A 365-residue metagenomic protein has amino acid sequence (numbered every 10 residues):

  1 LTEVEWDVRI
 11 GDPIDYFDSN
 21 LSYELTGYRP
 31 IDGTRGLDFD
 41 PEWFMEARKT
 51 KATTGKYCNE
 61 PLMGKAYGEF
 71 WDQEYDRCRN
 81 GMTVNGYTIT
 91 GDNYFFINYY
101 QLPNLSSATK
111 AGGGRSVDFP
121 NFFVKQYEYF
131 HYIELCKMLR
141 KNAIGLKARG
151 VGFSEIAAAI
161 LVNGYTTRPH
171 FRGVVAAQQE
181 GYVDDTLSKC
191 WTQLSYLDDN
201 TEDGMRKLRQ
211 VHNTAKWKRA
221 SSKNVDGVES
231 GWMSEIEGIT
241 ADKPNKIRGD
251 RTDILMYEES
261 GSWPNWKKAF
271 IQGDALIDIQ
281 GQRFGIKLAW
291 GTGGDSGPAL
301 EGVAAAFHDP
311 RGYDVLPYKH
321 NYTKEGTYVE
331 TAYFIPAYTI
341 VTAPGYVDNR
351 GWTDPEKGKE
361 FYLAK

Functional and structural regions predicted by a protein language model:
L1-N142: Pre-P-loop entry segment of helicase/translocase ATPase cores
L139-L161: Walker A/P-loop
V151, W263-W266, S296-G297: Catalytic P-loop NTPase motifs of RecA-like helicase/translocase cores
I160, D185-Q193, R251, K268-A275 (+1 more regions): Alpha-helical scaffold elements adjacent to nucleotide-binding pockets in ATP/GTP-utilizing enzyme cores
G164-F171: Post-Walker A helix-loop "phosphate-sensing" segment adjacent to the P-loop in P-loop NTPases
F171-D242, V315-E325: Conserved nucleotide-state-sensing and coupling region of NTP-binding domains
N213-I279: Conserved RecA-like ASCE ATPase "motif II neighborhood" in helicase/translocase motors
M233-E237, R251-L255, G291-K365: Conserved P-loop NTPase catalytic core
